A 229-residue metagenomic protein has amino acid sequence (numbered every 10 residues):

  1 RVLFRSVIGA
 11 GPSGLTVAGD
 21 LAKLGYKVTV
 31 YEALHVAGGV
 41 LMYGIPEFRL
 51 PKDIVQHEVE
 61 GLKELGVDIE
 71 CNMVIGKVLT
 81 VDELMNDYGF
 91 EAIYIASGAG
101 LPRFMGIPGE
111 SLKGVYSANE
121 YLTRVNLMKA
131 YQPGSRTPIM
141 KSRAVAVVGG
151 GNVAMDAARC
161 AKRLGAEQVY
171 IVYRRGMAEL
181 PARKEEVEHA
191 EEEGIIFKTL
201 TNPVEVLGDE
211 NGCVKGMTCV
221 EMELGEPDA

Functional and structural regions predicted by a protein language model:
V2-L3: Short, small-residue-biased leader/transition segments that mark boundaries at the very start of proteins
I8-P12, G149-G151: Glycine-rich Rossmann-fold phosphate-binding loop(s) that bind the pyrophosphate of adenine dinucleotide cofactors
G14-L15, A154: N-terminal Rossmann-fold NAD(P) dinucleotide-binding loop
A18, A22-K23, M42, A158 (+1 more regions): Gly/Ala-rich phosphate-binding loop of Rossmann-like dinucleotide-binding domains, activating on the conserved
Y26-M42, Y170-A178: Glycine-rich FAD pyrophosphate-binding loop
D53-R103, K129-S135, R163-A229: A Rossmann-like FAD-binding core segment of flavoenzymes
S97-S111, V115: Flavin (primarily FAD) binding-site architecture
